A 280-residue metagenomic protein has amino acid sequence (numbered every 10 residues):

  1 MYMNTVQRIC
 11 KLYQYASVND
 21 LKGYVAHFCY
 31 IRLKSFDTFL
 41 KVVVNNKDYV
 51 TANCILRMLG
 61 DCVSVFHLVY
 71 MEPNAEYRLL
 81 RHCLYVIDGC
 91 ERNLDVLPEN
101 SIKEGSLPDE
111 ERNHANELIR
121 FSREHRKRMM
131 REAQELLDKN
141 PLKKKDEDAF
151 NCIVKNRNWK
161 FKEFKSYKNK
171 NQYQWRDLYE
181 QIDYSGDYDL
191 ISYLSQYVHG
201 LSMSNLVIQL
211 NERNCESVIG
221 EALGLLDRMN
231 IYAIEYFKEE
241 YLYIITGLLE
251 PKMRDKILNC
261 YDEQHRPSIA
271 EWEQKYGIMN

Functional and structural regions predicted by a protein language model:
M1-Y24, C90-I231, E235-N280: Secondary-shell segments that build the walls of catalytic and ion/ligand-binding clefts
N4, F28, N53, N74-Y77 (+1 more regions): General helical secondary-structure elements
Y13-E72: Long, hydrophobic/aromatic-enriched structural stretches that serve as scaffold segments
A52, Y70-R81, T246-M253: Short, glycine/acidic-rich hinge or "gate" loops at secondary-structure transitions that mediate conformational
R57-N116: Internal, hydrophobic cores of structured domains that mediate oligomerization or house catalytic pockets within large
